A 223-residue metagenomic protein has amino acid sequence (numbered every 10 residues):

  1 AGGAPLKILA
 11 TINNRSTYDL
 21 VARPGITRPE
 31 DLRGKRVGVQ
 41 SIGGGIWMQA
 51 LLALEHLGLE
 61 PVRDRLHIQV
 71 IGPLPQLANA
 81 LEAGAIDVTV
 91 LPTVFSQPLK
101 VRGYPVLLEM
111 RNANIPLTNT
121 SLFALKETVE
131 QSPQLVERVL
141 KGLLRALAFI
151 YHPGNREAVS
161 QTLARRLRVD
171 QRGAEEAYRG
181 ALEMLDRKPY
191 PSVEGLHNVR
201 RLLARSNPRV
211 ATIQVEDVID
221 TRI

Functional and structural regions predicted by a protein language model:
A1-A83, D87-T93, Y104-P116: Short, glycine-/small- and polar/acidic-enriched structural segments that line small-molecule recognition paths
I12, V21-P24, G38-I46, Q69 (+7 more regions): Extracytoplasmic/periplasmic, Sec-exported soluble proteins
G25-R36, Q131, R205, V210-V215: Immediate post-signal peptide segment of exported/extracytoplasmic ligand-binding proteins
G34, A124-E127, M184: Short amphipathic alpha-helical segments at helix-loop
P73-L167: Pocket-lining segment of extracytoplasmic ligand-binding domains
E130-A211: Secondary-structure end/capping motifs
V218-I223: Short, amphipathic C-terminal "tail helix"
